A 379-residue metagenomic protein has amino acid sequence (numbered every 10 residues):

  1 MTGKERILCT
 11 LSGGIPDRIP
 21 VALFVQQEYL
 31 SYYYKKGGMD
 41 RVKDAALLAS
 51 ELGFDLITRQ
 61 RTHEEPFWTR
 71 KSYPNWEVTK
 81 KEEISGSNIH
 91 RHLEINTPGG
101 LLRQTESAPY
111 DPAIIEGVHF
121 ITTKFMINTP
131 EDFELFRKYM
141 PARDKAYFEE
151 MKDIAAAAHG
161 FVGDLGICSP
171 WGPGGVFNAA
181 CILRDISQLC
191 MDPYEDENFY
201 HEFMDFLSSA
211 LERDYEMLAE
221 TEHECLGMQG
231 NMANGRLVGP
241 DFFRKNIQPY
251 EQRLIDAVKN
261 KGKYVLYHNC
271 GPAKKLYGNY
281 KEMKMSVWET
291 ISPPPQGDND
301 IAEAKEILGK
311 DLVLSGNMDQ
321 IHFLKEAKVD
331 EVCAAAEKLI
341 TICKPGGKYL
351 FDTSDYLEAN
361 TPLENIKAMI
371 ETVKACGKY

Functional and structural regions predicted by a protein language model:
M1-D40, N96, T105, H119-T122 (+1 more regions): Active-site loop segments of alpha/beta catalytic cores
I15, S85-S87: Solvent-exposed loop and beta-edge segments used for protein-protein assembly and interaction
L30-N75: Segments that shape or occlude catalytic/ligand-binding pockets
Y73-S85: Short amphipathic beta-strand and strand-loop transition segments with alternating hydrophobic
S87-N96: Generic recognition of long tandem-repeat/solenoid scaffolds
A108-A113: A short, sequence-level motif marking secondary-structure junctions
I114-V118: Intrinsically disordered, low-complexity Ser/Thr-enriched
